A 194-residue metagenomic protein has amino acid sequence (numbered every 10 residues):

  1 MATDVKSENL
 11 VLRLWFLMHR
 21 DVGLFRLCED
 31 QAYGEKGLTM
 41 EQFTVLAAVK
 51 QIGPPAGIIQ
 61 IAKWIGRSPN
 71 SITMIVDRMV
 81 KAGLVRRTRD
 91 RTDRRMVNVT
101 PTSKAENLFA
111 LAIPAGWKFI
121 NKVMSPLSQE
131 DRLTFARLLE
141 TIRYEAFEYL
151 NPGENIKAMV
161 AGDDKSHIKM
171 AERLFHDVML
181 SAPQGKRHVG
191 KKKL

Functional and structural regions predicted by a protein language model:
M1-K36, I168-L194: N-terminal leader segment of winged-helix/HTH proteins
R13, L17, L24, C28 (+3 more regions): Pre-recognition alpha-helix immediately N-terminal to the DNA-recognition helix within helix-turn-helix or winged-helix
H19, A47-G53, I113, E140: Short, locally clustered residues in the helix-turn-helix/winged-helix DNA-binding domain
L27-S68, A82, E154: N-terminal helix-turn-helix DNA-binding core of bacterial DNA-binding proteins
D77-E140: Charged, amphipathic alpha-helical coiled-coil/dimerization segments
P114-L194: Terminal interaction helix/tail motif
